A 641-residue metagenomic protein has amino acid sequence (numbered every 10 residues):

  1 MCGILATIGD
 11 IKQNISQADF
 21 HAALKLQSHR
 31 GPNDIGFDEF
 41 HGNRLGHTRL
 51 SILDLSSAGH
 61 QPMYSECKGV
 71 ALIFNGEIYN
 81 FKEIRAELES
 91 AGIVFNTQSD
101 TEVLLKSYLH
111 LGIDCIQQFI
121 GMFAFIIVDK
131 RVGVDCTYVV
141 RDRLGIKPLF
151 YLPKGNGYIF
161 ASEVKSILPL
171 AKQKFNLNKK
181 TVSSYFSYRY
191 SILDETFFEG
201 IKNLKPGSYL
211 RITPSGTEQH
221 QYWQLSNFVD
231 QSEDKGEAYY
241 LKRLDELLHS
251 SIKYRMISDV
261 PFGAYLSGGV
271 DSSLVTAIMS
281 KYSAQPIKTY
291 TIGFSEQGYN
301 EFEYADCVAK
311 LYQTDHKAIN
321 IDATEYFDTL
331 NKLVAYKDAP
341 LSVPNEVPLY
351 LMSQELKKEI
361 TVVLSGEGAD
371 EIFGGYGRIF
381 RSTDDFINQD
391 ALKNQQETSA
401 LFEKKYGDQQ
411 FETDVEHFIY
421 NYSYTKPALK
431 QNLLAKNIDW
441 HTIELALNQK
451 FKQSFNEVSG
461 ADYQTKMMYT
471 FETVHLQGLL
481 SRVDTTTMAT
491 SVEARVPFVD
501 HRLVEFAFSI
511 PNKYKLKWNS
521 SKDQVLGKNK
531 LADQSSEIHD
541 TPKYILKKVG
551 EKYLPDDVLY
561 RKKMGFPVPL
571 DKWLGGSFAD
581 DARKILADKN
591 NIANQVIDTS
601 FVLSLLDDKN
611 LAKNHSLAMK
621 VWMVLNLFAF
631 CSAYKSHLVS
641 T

Functional and structural regions predicted by a protein language model:
M1-I4, A22, P169, G200-K205 (+6 more regions): Adenosyl-5′-phosphate
M1-K337, L349, S353, E551-K552 (+1 more regions): Cysteine-centered catalytic environments shared across enzyme families
C136-T137, K147-P148, L168, E371-G375 (+2 more regions): Short catalytic/ligand-binding loop motif for oxyanion handling, primarily in non-cytosolic enzymes, centered on
L210, A400, K405: C-terminal "lid/loop" region of Rossmann-like NAD(P)-dependent oxidoreductases
F302-E303, L330-N331, G374-I379, W573: Short aromatic-enriched loop/helix-cap "lid" or pocket-rim segments at secondary-structure transitions that line
L333-A335, G377-D384, S640-T641: Short secondary-structure boundary/capping segments
I360-Y376: Short acidic/histidine-rich active-site segments
F373-A400: A mobile, often basic/glycine-rich helix-loop segment that functions as the active-site lid/recognition loop
